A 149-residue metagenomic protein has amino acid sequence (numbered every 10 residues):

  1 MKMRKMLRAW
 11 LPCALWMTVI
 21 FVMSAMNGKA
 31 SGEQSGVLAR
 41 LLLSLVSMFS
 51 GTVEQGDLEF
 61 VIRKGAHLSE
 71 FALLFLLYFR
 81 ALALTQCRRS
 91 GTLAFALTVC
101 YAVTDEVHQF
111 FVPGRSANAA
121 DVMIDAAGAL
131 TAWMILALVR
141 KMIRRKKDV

Functional and structural regions predicted by a protein language model:
M1-F75: "…centered on the first transmembrane helix and the immediately adjacent amphipathic helix/loop
K5-A9, T85-F95, N118-A119: Membrane-helix interface segments
L15-I20, G91-F110: Small-polar-interrupted transmembrane alpha-helices in polytopic inner-membrane proteins
S24-S31, Y78-A81, E106, F110: Transmembrane helix-loop junctions and nearby membrane-interface residues
L58, L93-A96, M123: Alpha-helical membrane-protein architecture signal
E70-T85, A127-I143: Membrane-interfacial alpha-helical segments at the cytosolic side of multi-pass membrane proteins
V103-A126: Interfacial helix-loop-helix junctions of multi-pass membrane proteins
R145-V149: Short, charged juxtamembrane terminal tails flanking transmembrane helices
